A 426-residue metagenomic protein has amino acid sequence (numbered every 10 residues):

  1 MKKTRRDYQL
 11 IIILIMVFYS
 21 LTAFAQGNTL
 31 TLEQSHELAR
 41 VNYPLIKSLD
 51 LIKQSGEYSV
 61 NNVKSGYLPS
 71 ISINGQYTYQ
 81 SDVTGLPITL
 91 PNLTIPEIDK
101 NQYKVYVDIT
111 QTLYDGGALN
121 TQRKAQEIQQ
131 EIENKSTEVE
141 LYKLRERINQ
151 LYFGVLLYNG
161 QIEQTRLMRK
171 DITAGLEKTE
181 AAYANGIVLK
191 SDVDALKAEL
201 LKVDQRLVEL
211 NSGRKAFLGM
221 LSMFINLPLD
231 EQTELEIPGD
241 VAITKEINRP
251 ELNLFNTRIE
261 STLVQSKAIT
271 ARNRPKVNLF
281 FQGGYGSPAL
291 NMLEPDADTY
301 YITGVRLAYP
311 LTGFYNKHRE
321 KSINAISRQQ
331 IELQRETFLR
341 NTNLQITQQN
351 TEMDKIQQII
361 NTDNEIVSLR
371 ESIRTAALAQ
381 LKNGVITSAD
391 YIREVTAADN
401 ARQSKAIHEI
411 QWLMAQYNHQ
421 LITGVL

Functional and structural regions predicted by a protein language model:
K2-I11: Bacterial N-terminal signal peptides that target proteins for export
K2-K3, L30, Y58, E140-N253 (+2 more regions): Periplasmic alpha-helical coiled-coil/stalk elements that build and connect Gram-negative outer-membrane
K3, F24, H36, L229 (+1 more regions): Acidic, low-complexity, intrinsically disordered peripheral segments
F18-T22: N-terminal signal peptide c-region/cleavage motif recognized by signal peptidases
A25-S72, I187-L189, I225-Q265, R274 (+2 more regions): Bacterial Sec-pathway N-terminal export signals of envelope proteins
K47, S70-T89, D99, T110-V139 (+4 more regions): Small/polar (Gly/Ser/Thr/Ala-rich) solvent-exposed segments that form structured loops/beta-strands/short helices used
S48-V63, E140, L144-E163, A181 (+5 more regions): Amphipathic alpha-helical coiled-coil segments
Q102-K104, Q150, A195, K276 (+1 more regions): Transmembrane beta-barrel architecture of outer-membrane proteins
